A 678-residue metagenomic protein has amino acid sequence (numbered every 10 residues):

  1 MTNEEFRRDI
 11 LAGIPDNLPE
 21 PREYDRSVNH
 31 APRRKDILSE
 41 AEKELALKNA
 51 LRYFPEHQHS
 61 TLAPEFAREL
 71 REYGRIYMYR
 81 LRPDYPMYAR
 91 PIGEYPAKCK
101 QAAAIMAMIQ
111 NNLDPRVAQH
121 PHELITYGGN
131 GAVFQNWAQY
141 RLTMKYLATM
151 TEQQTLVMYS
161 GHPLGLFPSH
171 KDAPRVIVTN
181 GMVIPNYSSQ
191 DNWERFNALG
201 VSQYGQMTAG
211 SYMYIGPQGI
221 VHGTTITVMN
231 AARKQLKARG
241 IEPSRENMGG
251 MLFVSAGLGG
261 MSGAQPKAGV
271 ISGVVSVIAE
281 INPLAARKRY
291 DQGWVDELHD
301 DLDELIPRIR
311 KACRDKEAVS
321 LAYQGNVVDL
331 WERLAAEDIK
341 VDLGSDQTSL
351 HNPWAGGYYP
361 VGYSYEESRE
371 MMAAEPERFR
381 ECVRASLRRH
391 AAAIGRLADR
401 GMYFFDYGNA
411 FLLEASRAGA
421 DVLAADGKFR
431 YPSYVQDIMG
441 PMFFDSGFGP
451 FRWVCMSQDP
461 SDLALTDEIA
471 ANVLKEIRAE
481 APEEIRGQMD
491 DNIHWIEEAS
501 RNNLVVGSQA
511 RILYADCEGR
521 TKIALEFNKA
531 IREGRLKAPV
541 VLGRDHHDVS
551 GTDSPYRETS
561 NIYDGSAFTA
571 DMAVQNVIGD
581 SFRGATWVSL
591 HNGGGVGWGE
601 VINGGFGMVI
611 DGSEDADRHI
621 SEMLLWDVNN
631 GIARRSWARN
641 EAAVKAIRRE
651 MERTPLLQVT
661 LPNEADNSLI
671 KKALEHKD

Functional and structural regions predicted by a protein language model:
M1-F196, S202-G210, P376-E526, A530-G543 (+3 more regions): Long, compositionally biased, glycine/small-hydrophobic-enriched stretches that function as flexible linkers, tethers
M150-T151, F167-K171, V176, N186-Y187 (+9 more regions): Solvent-exposed alpha-helices and their adjacent loops that cap or buttress functional pockets in soluble metabolic
F196-V201, T224-A238, P555-Y556: Active-site-proximal segments of catalytic enzyme domains that coordinate small-molecule cofactors or metal ions
G205-I226, R233, E242-S244, G249-L252 (+6 more regions): Catalytic or ion-translocation cores adjacent to nucleophile or general acid/base/metal-coordination motifs in diverse
V275, K340, Y403: Residue-level detector of anion-binding/catalytic polar loops
P283, G325-V328, Q347-N352, G408-E414 (+2 more regions): Glycine-rich beta-alpha junction loops
S320-T348, A355: Active-site/ligand-binding-proximal alpha/beta "capping" segment
V540, R544-Q575: Small-residue-enriched alpha-helical segments and adjacent helix-cap loops that form tight helix-helix packing
